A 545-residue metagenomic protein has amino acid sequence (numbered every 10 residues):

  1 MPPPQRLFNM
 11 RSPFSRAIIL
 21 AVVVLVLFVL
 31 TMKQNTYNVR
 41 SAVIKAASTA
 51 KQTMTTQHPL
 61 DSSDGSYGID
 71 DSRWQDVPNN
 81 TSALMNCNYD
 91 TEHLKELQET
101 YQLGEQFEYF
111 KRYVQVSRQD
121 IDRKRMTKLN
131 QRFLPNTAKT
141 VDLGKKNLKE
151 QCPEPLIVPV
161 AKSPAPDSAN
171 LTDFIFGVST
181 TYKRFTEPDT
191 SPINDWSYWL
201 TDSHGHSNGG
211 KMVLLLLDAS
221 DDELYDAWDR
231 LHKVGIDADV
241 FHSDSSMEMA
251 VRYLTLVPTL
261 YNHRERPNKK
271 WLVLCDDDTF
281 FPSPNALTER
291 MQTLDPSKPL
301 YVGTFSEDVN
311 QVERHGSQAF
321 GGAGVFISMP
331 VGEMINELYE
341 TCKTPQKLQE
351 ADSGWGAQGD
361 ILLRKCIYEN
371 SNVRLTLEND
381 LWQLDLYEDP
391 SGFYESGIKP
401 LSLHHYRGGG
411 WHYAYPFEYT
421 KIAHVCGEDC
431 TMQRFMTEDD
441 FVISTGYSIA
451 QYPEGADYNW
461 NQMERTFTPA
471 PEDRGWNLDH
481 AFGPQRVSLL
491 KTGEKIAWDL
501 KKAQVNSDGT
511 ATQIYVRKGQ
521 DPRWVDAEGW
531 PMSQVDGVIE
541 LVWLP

Functional and structural regions predicted by a protein language model:
M1-Y109, Q115, Y515: N-terminal signal-anchor transmembrane helix specifying type II single-pass membrane topology of secretory-pathway
P2, R6-R16, T437-P545: Extended non-globular C-terminal regions
S12, T279-Y387, S396-I398, H412: Conserved catalytic core of nucleotide-sugar-dependent glycosyltransferases
D167-L171, S191-G210: Short, acidic, metal-binding catalytic loop of nucleotide-sugar glycosyltransferases
T172-V178, K211-L215, F241, D278: Hydrophobic targeting segments
V178-I193: Active-site beta-to-alpha loop of glycosyltransferases that engages the nucleotide-sugar donor
M212-W271, P284-N285: Active-site-proximal specificity loops/subdomain of glycosyltransferases
N268-D278, I367: Short beta-strand-to-loop acidic/aromatic patch adjacent to the donor-nucleotide binding site
